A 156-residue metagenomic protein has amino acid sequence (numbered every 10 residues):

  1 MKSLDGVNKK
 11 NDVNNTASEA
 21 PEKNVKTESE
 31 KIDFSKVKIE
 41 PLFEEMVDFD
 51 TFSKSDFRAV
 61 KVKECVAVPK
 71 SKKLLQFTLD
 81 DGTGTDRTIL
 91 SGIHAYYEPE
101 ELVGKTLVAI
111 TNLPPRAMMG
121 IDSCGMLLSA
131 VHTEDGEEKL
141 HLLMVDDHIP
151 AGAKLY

Functional and structural regions predicted by a protein language model:
M1-D5: Alpha-helical bundle protein-protein interaction modules that mediate dimerization/oligomerization and scaffolding
G6-Y156: Phosphate-backbone binding interfaces of nucleic-acid-interacting proteins
